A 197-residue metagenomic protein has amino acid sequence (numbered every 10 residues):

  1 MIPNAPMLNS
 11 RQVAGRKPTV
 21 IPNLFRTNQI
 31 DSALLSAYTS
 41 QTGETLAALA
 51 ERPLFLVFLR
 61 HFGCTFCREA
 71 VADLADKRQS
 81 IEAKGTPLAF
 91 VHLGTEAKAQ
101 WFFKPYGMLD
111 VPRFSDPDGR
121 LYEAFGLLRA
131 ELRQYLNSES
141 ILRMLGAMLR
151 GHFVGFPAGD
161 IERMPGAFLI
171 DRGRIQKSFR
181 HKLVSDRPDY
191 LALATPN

Functional and structural regions predicted by a protein language model:
M1-T39: N-terminal targeting signals for export/organelle localization
I30-L54: A short beta-strand-turn-helix
A47-L74: Short active-site neighborhood of thiol/selenol oxidoreductases, capturing the structured segment around
A50-R52, K84, R163: Residue-level preference for short coil/turn positions at secondary-structure junctions
L59, H92, D171: Short beta-strand/turn micro-motifs composed of small residues that flank or help shape donor/cofactor-binding pockets
A70-E123: Structural microenvironment flanking redox-active thiols in thiol-disulfide oxidoreductases
S115-S185: Thiol/selenol-based redox catalytic cores and closely related redox-interacting motifs
S185-N197: A short, polar/charged loop-to-alpha-helix boundary motif
